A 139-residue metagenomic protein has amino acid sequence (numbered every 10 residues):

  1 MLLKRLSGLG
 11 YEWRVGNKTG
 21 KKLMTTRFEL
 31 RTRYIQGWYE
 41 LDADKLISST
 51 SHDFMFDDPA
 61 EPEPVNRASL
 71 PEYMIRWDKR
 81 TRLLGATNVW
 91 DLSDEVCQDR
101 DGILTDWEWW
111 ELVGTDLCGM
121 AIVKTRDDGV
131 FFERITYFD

Functional and structural regions predicted by a protein language model:
L2-L6, Y11-K22, E61, P71-D139: A beta-strand edge to alpha-helix "cap/lid" segment located at domain peripheries
L23-D42, S49, Y73: Short, aromatic-enriched amphipathic alpha-helices that serve as compact interaction elements
T32-Q36, S48-E63: Short, solvent-exposed secondary-structure junction/capping segments
W38, D42, F54, D78-T81: Short amphipathic alpha-helical segments enriched in hydrophobics
